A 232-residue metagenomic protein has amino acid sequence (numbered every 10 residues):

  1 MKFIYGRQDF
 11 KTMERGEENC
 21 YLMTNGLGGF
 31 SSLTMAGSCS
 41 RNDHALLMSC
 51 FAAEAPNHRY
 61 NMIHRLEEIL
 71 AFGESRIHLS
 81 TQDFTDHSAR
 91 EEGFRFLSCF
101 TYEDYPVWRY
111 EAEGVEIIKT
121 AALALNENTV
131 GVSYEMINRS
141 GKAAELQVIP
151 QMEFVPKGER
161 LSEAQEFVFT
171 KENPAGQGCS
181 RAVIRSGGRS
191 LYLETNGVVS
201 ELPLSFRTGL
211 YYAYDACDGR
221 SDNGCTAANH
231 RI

Functional and structural regions predicted by a protein language model:
M1-I232: Terminal accessory carbohydrate-recognition/targeting modules of carbohydrate-active enzymes
